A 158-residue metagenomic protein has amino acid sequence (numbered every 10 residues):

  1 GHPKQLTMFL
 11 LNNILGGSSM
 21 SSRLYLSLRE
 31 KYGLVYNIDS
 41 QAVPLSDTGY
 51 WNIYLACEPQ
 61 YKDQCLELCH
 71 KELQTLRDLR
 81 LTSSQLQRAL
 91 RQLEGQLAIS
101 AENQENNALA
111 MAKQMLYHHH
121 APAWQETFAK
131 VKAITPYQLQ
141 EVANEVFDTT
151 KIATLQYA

Functional and structural regions predicted by a protein language model:
G1-S22: His/Glu-based metal-binding/catalytic segments typifying zinc-dependent metallopeptidases
Y25-D78, S83-I134, T149-A158: M16 family metallopeptidases and their MPP-like homologs
E141: Pyridoxal 5′-phosphate
